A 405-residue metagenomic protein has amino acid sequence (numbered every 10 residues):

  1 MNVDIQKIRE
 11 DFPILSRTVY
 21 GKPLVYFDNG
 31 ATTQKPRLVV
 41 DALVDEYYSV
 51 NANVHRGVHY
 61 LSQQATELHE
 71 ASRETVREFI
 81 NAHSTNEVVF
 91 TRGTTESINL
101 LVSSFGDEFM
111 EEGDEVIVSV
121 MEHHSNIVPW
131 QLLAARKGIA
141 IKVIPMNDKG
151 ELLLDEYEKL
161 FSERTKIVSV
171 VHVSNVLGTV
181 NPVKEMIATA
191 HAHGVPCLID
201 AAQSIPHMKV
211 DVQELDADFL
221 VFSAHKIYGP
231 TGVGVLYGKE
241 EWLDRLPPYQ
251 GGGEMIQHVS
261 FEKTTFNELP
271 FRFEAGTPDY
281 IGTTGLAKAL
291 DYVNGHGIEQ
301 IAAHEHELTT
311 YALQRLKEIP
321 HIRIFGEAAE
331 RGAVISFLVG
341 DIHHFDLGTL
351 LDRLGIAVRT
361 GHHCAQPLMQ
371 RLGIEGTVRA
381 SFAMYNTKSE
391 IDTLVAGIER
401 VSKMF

Functional and structural regions predicted by a protein language model:
M1-F405: Pyridoxal 5′-phosphate
